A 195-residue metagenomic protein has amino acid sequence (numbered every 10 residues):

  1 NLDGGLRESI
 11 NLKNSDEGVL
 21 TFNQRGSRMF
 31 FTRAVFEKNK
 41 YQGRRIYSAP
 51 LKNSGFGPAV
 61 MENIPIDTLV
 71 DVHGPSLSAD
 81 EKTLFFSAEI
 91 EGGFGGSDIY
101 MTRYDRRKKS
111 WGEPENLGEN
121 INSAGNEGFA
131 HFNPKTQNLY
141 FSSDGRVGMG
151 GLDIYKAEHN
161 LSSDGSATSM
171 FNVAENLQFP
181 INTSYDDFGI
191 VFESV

Functional and structural regions predicted by a protein language model:
N1-V195: Short, conserved micro-motifs composed of acidic
